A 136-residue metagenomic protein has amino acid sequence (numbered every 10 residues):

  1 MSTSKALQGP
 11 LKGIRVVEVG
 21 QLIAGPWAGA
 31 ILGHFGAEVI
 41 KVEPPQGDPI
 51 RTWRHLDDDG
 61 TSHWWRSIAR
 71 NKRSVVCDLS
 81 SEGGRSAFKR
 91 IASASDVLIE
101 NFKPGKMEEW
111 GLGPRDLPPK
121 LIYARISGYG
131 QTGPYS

Functional and structural regions predicted by a protein language model:
M1-S136: N-terminal helix-loop segment corresponding to the beta1-alpha1 unit of nucleotide/adenylate-binding folds
